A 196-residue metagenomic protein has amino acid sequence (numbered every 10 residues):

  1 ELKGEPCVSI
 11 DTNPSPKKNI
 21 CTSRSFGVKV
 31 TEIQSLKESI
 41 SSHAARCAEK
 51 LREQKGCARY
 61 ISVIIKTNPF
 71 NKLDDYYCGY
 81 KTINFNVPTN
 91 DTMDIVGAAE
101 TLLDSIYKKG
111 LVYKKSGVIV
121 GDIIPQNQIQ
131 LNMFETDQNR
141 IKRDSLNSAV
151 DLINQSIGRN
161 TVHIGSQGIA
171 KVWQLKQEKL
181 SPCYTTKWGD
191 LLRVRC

Functional and structural regions predicted by a protein language model:
E1-G110: DNA-contacting surface of Y-family translesion DNA polymerases
G79, N86-C196: Acidic, metal-coordinating catalytic segment for phosphate/diphosphate chemistry, firing primarily on the Nudix
